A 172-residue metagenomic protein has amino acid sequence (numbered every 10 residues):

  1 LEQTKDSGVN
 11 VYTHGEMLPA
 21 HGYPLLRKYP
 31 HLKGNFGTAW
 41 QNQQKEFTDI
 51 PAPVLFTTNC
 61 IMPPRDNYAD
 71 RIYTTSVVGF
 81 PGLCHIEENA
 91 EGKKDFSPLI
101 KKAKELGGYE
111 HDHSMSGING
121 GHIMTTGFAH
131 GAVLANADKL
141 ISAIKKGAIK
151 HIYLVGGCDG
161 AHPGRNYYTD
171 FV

Functional and structural regions predicted by a protein language model:
L1-V172: Metallocofactor- and cofactor-centric catalytic cores in central/energy metabolism, strongly enriched
